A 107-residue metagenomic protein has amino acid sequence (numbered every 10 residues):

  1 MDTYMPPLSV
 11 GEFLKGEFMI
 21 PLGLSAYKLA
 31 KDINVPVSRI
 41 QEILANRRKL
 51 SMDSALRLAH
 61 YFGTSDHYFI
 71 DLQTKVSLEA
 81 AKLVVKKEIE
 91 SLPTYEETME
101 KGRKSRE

Functional and structural regions predicted by a protein language model:
M1-L24, D71: A short, Lys/Arg-rich alpha-helix, primarily the initiator
I20, K31, E42, H60: Alpha-helical residues within the helix-turn-helix
S25-A30, L58: Short alpha-helical "recognition helix" segments of helix-turn-helix
Y27, S38, H67: Key DNA-contact positions within bacterial/archaeal DNA-binding proteins
N34-L50: Recognition helix of helix-turn-helix/homeodomain-like DNA-binding domains that insert into the DNA major groove
R47-H60: Short, basic-rich loop-to-helix N-cap that marks the start of a DNA-contacting helix
I70-E107: Short, charged recognition helix plus adjacent turn of helix-turn-helix-like nucleic-acid-binding domains
